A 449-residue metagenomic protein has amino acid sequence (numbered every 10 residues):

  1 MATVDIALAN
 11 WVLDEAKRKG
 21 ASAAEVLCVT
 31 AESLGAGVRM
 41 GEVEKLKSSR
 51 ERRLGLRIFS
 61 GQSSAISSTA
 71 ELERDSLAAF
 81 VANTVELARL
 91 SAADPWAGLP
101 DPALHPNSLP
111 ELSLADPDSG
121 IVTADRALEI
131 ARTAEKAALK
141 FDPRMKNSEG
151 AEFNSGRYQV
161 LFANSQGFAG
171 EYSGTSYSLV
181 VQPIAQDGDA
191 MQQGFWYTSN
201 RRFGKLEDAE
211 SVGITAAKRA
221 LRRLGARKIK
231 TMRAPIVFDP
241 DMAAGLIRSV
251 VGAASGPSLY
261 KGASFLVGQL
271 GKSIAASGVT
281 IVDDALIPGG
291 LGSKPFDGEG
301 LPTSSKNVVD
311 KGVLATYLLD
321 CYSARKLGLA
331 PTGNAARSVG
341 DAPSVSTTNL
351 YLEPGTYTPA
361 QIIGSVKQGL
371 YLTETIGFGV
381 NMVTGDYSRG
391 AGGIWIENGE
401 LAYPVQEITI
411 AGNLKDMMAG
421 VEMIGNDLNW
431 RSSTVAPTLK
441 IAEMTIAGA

Functional and structural regions predicted by a protein language model:
M1-A449: N-terminal small-residue-enriched
